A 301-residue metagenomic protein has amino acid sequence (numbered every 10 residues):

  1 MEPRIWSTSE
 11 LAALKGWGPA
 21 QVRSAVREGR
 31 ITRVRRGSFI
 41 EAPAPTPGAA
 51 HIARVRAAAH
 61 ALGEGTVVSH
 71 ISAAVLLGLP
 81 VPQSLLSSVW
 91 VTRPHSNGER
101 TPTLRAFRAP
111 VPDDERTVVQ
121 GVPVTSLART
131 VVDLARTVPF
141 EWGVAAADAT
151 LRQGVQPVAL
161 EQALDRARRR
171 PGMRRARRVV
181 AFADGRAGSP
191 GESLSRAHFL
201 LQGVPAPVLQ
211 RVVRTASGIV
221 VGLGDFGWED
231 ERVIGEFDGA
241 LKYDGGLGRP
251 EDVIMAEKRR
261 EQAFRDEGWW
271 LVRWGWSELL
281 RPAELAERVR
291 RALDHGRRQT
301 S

Functional and structural regions predicted by a protein language model:
M1-G172, G191, D294-S301: Short gly/ser-rich loop at a beta-strand->alpha-helix junction or flexible surface loop bordering the NTP-binding
G16-W17, L151-S301: Surface segments flanking catalytic/ligand-binding clefts of nucleic-acid enzymes
